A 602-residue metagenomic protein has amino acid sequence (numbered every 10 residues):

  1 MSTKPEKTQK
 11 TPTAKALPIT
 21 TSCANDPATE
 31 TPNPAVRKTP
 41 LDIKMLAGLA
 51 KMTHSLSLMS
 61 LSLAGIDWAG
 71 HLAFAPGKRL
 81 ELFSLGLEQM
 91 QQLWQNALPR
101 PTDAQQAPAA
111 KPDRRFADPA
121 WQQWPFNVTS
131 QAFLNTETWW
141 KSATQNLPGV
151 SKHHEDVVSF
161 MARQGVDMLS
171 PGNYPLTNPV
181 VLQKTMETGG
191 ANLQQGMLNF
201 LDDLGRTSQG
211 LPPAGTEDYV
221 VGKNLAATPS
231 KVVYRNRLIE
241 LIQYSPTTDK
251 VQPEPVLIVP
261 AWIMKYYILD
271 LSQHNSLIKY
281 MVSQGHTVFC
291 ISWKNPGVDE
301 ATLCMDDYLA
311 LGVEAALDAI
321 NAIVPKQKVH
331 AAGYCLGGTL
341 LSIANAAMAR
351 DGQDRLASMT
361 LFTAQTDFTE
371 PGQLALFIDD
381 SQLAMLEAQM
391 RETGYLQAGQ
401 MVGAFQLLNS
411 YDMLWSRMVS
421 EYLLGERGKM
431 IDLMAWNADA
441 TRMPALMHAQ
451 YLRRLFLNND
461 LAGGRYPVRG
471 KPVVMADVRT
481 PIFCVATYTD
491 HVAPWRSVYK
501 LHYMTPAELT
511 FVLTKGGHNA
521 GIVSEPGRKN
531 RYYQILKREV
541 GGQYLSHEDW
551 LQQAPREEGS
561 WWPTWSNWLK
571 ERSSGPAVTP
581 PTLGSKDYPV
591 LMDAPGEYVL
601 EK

Functional and structural regions predicted by a protein language model:
S2-I242, P246, V251-P253, F289 (+6 more regions): Amphipathic, low-complexity, repeat-rich surface-exposed segments
T144-Q194, L201, D318, A322 (+4 more regions): Alpha/beta-hydrolase-fold enzymes
V251-W262: Short beta-strand element of the alpha/beta-hydrolase
D270-V288: Short amphipathic alpha-helix adjacent to the substrate-entry channel of hydrolases
E300-V324, L340: Alpha/beta-hydrolase active-site loop
G333-L341: Gly/Ala-rich beta-loop-alpha elbow adjacent to hydrolase catalytic centers
C484-A486, D490: Short beta-strand/loop motif that positions the catalytic acidic residue of the alpha/beta-hydrolase fold
H491-S497: Conserved alpha/beta-hydrolase "acid-adjacent" motif
